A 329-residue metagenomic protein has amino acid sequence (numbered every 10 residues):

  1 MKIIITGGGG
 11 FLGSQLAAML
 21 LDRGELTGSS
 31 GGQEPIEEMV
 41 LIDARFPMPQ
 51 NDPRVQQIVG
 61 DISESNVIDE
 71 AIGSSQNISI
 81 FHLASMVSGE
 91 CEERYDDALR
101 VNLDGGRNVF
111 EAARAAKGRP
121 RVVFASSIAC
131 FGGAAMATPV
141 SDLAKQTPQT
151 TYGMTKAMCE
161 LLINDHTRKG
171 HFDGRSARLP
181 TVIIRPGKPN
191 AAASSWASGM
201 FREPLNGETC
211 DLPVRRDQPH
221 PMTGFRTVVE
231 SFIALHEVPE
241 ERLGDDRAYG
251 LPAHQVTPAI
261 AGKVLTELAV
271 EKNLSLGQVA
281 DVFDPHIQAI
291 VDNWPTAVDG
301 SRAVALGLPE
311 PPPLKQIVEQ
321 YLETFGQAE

Functional and structural regions predicted by a protein language model:
K2-L26: N-terminal Rossmann NAD(P)H-binding glycine-rich loop of SDR-like oxidoreductase domains
P49-E64: Rossmann-fold cofactor-recognition segment
I62-V101: NAD(P)H-binding glycine-rich loop region in Rossmannoid oxidoreductase-like domains and their noncatalytic homologs
R107-T150: Conserved Rossmann-fold NAD(P)-dependent oxidoreductase catalytic core, especially the SDR/UDP-sugar
G133-M136, T147-R175: Active-site Tyr-X1-5-Lys
N164-P219, F225-E230: NAD(P)-dependent short-chain dehydrogenase/reductase
P204, T227, S231, L235-Q288: Mid/C-terminal beta-alpha module of Rossmann-like enzyme folds, strongest in SDR-family dehydrogenases/epimerases
F283, N293-A305, P312-E329: Amphipathic terminal alpha-helices
